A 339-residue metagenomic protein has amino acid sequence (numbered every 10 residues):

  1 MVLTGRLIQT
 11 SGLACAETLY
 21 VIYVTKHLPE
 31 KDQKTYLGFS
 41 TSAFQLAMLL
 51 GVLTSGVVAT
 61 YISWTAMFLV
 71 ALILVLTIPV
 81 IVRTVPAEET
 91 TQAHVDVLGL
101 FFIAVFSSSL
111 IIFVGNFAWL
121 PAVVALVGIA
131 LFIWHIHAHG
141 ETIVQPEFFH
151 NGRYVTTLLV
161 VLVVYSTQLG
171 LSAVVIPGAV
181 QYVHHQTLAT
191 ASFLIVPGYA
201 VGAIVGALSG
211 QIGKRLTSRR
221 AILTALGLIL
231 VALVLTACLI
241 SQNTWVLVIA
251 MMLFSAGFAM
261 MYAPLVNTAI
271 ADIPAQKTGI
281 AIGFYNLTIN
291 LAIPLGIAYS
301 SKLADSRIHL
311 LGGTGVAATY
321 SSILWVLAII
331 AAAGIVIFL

Functional and structural regions predicted by a protein language model:
M1-Q92: Helix-loop-helix hairpins in multi-pass membrane proteins, especially solute transporters
V2-T4, I8, S63-T65, F113-V124 (+2 more regions): Interfacial loop-to-helix junctions that mark the boundaries of transmembrane helices in multi-pass membrane
T4-G5, E17, F39, A43 (+8 more regions): Hydrophobic core positions of alpha-helical segments in small-molecule transporters and transporter systems
G12, V24, I143-H309, V316-L339: 12-transmembrane solute porter fold
Q33-A43, T91-F101, E147-R153, R219-L226: Cytoplasmic-side transmembrane-helix entry/capping segments in multi-pass membrane proteins
T60-V160: Hydrophobic transmembrane-helix bundles of small-molecule transporters
